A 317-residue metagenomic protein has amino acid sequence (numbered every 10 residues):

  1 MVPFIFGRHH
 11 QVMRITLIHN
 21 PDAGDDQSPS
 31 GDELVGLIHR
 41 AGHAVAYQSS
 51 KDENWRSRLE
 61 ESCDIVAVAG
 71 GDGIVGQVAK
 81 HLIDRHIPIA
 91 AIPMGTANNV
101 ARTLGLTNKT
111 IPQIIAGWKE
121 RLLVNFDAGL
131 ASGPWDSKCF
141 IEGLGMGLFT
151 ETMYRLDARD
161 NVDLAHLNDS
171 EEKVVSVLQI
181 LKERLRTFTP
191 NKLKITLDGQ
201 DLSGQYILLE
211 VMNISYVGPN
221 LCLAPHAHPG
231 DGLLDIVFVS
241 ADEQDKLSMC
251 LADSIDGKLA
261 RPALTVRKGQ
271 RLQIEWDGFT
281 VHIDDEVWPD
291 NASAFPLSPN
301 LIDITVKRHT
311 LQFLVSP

Functional and structural regions predicted by a protein language model:
V2-A69, G76, K80, P112-K119: ATP/NTP phosphate-donor binding region
I18, A41, Q48, I87-P88 (+1 more regions): Catalytic core of DAGKc-family lipid kinases
N20-D22, S50, M94, V239-A241 (+1 more regions): Cofactor-binding loop segments of dinucleotide-utilizing enzymes, especially the Rossmann-like FAD- and NAD(P)+-binding
G24-S28, G218-P219, L311-F313: Short N-terminal binding/cap micro-motifs at the start of the first secondary-structure element
P29-G31, V78-L82, R102-L104, Y154 (+2 more regions): Short amphipathic alpha-helical segments
D72, L209: Short conserved active-site loop signatures built around small residues
G145, F149, E210-A224, V287: Glycine-rich phosphate/pyrophosphate-binding beta-alpha loops
L197-D198, S203, C222-L223, H228-P317: ATP/nucleoside-binding phosphotransfer catalytic cores, i.e., glycine-rich phosphate-binding loops
